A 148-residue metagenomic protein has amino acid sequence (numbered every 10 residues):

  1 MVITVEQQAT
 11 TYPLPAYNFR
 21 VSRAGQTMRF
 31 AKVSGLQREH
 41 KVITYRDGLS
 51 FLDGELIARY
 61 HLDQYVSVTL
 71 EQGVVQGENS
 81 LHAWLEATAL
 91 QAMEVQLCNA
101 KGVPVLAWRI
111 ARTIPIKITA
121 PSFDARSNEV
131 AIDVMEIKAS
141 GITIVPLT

Functional and structural regions predicted by a protein language model:
M1-T148: Glycine-rich, low-complexity intrinsically disordered segments
